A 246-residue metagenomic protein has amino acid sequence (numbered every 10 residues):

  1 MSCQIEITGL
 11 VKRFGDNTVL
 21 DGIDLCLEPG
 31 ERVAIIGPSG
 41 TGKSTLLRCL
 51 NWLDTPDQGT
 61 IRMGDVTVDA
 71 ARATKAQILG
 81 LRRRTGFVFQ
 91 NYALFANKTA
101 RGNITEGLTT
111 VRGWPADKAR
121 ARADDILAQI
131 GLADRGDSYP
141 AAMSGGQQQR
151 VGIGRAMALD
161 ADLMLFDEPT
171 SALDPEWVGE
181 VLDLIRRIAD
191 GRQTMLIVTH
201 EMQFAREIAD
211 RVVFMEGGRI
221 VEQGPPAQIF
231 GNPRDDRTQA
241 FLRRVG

Functional and structural regions predicted by a protein language model:
M1: Exposed loop/turn and edge beta-strand positions of beta-sandwich/beta-sheet ligand-binding modules
Q4-I5, V11-P226: ABC family nucleotide-binding domain
E216-G217, Q223, A227-G246: C-terminal boundary and immediately downstream tail of ABC-type ATPase nucleotide-binding domains
